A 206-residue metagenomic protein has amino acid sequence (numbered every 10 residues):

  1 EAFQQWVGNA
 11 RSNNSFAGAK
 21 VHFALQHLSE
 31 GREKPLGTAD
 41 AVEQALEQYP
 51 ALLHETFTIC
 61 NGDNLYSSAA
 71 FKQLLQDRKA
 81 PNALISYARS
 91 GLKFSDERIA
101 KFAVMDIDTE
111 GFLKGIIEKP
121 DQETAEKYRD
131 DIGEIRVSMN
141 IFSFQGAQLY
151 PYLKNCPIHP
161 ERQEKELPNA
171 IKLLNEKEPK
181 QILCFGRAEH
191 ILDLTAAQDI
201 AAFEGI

Functional and structural regions predicted by a protein language model:
E1-I59, H159: Conserved N-terminal catalytic core of the sugar/cofactor nucleotidyltransferase
F3-V7, L74, L153, F203: Hydrophobic packing residues within well-ordered alpha-helices of enzyme cores
L28-E33, G91-L92, Q122-T124, H190-D193: A short acidic, often aromatic-flanked loop/helix-cap motif at beta-alpha or helix-coil junctions that lines enzyme
L53-T56, A80-P81, K180: Short coil/turn segments at beta-strand junctions that form active-site/ligand-binding loops
G62-L65: The conserved acidic donor/metal-binding loop of glycosyltransferases
S67-P151: Conserved core of the sugar-phosphate nucleotidyltransferase
I116-I206: Conserved alpha/beta core of the MobA/IspD/sugar-nucleotide pyrophosphorylase nucleotidyltransferase superfamily
